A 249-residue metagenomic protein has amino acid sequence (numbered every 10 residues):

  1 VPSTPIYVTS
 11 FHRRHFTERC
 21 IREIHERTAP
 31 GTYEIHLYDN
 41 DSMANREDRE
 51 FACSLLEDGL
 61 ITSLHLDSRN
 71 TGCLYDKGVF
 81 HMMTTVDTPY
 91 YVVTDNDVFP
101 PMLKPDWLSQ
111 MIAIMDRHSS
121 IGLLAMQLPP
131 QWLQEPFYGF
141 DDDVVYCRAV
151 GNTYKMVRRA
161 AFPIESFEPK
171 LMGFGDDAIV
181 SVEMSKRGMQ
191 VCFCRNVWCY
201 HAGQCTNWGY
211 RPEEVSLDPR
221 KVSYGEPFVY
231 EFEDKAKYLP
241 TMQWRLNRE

Functional and structural regions predicted by a protein language model:
S3-P5, I179: Cell-envelope/extracellular polymer assembly enzymes that use nucleotide-activated donors
R13-E26: Short, well-formed alpha-helical segments that are part of the catalytic scaffolds of diverse glycosyltransferases
H25-S68: Acidic donor-binding segment of Leloir-type glycosyltransferases
S68-K77, M172-F174: A short, glycine-/small-residue-rich helix N-cap motif at loop->alpha-helix starts within glycosyltransferase
G72-L74, F99-P169: Conserved catalytic core of nucleotide-sugar-dependent glycosyltransferases
K77-Y90: Active-site nucleotide-sugar/metal-binding loop of Leloir-type enzymes
T88-P101: Short beta-strand-to-loop acidic/aromatic patch adjacent to the donor-nucleotide binding site
D143-V144, A149-G151, E165-E249: C-terminal catalytic/acceptor-binding lobe
